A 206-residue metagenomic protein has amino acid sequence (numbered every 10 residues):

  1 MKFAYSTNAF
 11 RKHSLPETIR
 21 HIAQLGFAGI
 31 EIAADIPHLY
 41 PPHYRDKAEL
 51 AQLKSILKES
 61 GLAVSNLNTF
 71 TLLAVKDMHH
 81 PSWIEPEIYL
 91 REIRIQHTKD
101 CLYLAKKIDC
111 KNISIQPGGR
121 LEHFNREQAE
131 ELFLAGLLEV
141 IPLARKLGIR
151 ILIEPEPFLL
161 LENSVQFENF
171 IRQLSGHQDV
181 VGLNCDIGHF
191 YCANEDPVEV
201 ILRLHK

Functional and structural regions predicted by a protein language model:
M1-C110, L138, R145: N-terminal pre-domain/capping segments
A4, S65, I113-S114, L152 (+1 more regions): Structural detector of well-ordered beta-strand residues that form the stable sheet scaffold of enzyme domains
S6-F10, A33-P37, T69-L72, G118-R120 (+2 more regions): Active-site beta-loop-alpha junctions enriched in small/polar residues
A23, G29, I36, Q128 (+1 more regions): Acidic/histidine-rich catalytic cores of soluble enzymes
P41-R45, F124-A129, E195-D196: Short, solvent-exposed loop/turn segments at secondary-structure boundaries
F70-M78, N112-E122, L161: Active-site-proximal loop/short-helix segments that contain or immediately flank catalytic acid/base residue(s)
P81-I93, L121-L132, S164-S175: Short, electropositive alpha-helical surface patch
A105-N125, L147-P155: Active-site groove signature of glycoside hydrolases
